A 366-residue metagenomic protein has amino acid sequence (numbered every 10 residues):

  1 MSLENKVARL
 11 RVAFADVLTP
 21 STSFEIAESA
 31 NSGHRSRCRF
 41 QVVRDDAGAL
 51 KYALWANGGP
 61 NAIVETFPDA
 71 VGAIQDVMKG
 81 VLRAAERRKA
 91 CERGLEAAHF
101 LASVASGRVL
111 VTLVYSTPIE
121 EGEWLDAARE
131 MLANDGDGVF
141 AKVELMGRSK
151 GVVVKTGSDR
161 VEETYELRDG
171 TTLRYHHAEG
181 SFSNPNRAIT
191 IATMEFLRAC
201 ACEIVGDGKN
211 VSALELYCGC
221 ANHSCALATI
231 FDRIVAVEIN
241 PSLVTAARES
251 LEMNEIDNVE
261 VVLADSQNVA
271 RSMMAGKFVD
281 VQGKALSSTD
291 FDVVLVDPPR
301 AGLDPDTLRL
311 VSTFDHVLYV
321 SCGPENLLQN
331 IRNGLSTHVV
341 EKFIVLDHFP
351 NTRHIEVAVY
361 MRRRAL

Functional and structural regions predicted by a protein language model:
M1-L95, A105-S106: Extended interfacial segments that mediate partner engagement and assembly in macromolecular machines
S2-N5, I119-L366: Rossmann-like S-adenosyl-L-methionine
T22-F24, F40-R44, L95-F100, R129 (+4 more regions): Intrinsically disordered, low-complexity glycine/charged-rich regulatory or linker segments that flank or connect
F24-N31, A97-L101, R148-G151, I344-H348: Short, solvent-exposed loop/turn elements at beta->coil junctions and helix N-caps that rim active or binding pockets
N31-R35, A98-A102, L214, C220: Feature of Fe-S/electron-transfer and energy-metabolism proteins that preferentially highlights extended coupling
S36, V109, N210-V211: Nucleotide donor/acceptor-binding cores
V43, S106-S116, R174-H177: Short, aliphatic-rich beta-strand segments
L50, V109, I355-V359: Short beta-strand micro-motifs in enzyme catalytic cores
